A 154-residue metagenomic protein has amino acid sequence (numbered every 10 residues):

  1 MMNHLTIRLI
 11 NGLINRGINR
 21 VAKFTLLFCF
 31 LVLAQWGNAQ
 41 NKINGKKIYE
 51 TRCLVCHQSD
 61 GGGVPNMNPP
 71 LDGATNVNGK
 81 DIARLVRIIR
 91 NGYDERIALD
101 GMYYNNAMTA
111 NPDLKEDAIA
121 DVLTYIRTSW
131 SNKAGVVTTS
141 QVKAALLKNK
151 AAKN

Functional and structural regions predicted by a protein language model:
M1-N44: Bacterial Sec-dependent N-terminal signal peptides
K23, R87-N91: Short, contiguous, well-ordered secondary-structure segments
Q40-V64, V77-R87: Sequence/structural segment immediately N-terminal to covalent heme-attachment motifs in c-type and related
T51, G73, N91: Conserved adenine-binding aromatic site and its adjacent loop/helix in ATP-hydrolyzing domains
P65-D72, Y93-K150: Axial heme c-ligation environment in periplasmic c-type cytochrome domains
K153-N154: Short, solvent-exposed mixed-charge patches
